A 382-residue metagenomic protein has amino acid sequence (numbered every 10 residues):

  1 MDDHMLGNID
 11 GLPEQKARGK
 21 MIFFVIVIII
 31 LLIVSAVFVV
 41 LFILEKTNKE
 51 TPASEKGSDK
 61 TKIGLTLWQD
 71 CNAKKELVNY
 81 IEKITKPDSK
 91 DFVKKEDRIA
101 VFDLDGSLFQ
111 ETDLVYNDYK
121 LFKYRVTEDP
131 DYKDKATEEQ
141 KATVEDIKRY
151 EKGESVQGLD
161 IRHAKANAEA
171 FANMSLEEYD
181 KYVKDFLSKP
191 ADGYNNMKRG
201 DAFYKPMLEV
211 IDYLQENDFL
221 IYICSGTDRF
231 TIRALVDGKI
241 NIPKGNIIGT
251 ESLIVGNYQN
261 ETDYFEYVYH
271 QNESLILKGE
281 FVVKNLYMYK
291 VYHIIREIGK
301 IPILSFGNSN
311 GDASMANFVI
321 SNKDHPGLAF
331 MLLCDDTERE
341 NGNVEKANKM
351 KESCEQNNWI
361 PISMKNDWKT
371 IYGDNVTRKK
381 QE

Functional and structural regions predicted by a protein language model:
D3-L12, K20-L104, T112, Y119 (+2 more regions): Non-catalytic pre-domain segments flanking phosphatase-related domains
P13-M21, L41-G64, E82, E177-E382: C-terminal cap/substrate-recognition subdomain and adjoining C-terminal extension of metal-dependent phosphatase-like
S58-L67, R149-E151, A164-E169, T337: Charged, low-complexity surface segments at secondary-structure and domain boundaries
I63, T85-D88, F92-K94, D160 (+3 more regions): Residue-level detector of functional hotspots within protein domains
C71, N173, M288: Electropositive phosphate-/nucleotide-binding environments in soluble metabolic enzymes
D113-G200, K205: A metal-dependent, Asp-based hydrolase signature
